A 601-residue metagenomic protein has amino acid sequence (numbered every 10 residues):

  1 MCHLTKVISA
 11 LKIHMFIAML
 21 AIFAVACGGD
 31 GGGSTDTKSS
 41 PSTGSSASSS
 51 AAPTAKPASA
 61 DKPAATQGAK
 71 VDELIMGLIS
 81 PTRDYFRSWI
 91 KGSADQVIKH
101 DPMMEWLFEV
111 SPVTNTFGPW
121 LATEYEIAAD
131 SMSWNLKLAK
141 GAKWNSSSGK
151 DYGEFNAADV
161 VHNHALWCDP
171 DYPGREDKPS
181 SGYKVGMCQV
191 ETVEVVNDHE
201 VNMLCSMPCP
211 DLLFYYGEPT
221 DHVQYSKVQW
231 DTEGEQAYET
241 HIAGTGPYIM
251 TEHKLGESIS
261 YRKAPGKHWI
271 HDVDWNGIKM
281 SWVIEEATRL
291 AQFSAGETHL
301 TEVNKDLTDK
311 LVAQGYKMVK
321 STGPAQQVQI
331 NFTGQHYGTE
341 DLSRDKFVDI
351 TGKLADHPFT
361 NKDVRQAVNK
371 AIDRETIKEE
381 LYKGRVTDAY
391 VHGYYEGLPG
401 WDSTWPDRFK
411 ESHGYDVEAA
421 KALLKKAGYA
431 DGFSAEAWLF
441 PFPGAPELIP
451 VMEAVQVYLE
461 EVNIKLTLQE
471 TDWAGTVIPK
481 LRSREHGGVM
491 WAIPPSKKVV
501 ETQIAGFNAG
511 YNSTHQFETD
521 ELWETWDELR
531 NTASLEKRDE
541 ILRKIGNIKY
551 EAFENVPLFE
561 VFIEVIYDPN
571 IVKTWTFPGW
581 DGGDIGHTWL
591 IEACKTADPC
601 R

Functional and structural regions predicted by a protein language model:
H3-M15: Bacterial N-terminal signal peptides that target proteins for export
S9, K137, P173-Q229: Surface-exposed binding/hinge segments that line and control ligand-binding clefts or catalytic entry sites
H14-A24: Bacterial N-terminal signal peptides
A26-G31, K38-G68, E109-V113, E126 (+7 more regions): Extracytoplasmic/periplasmic ligand-capture domains
I75-A129, A165, A243-T245: N-terminal lobe/hinge region of extracytoplasmic solute-binding protein
L78-D95, G256, A389, F440-I449: Extracytoplasmic "Venus flytrap"
Y225, D231, Y382-R408, I563-N570: Mature extracytoplasmic/periplasmic domains
Y567-R601: Long beta-strand-rich cores associated with HINT superfamily self-processing modules
